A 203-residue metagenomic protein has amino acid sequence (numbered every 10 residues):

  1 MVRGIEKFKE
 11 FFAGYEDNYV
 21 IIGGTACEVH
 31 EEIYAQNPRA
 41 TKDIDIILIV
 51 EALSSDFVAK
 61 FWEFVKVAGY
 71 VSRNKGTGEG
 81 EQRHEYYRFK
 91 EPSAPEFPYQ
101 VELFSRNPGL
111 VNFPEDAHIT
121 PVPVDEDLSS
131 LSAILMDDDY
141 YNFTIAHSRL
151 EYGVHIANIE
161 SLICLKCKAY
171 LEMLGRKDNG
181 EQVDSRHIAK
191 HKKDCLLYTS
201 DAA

Functional and structural regions predicted by a protein language model:
M1-S200: Compositionally biased terminal segments of proteins
